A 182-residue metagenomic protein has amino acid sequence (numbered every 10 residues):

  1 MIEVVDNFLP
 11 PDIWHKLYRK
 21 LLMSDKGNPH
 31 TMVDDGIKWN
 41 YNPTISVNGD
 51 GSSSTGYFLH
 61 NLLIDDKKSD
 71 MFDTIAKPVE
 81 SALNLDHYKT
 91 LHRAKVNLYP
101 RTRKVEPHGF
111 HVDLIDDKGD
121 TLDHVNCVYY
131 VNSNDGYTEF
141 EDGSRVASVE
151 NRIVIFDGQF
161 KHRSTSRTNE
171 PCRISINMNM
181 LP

Functional and structural regions predicted by a protein language model:
M1-K89: Non-heme Fe(II)/2-oxoglutarate
N97-G119: Conserved short histidine dyad/triad with adjacent acidic residue
K104-F110, L122-H124, Y130-V149: A short beta-strand-loop-beta hairpin characteristic of the jelly-roll/cupin
G109-H111, K161-N169: Short beta-strand His + acidic residue motifs that chelate non-heme Fe in jelly-roll/DSBH and cupin folds
C127-Y129, E170-P182: A short hydrophobic beta-strand segment most commonly corresponding to one strand of the jelly-roll/cupin
V146-H162: Conserved metal-binding segment of the jelly-roll/cupin
